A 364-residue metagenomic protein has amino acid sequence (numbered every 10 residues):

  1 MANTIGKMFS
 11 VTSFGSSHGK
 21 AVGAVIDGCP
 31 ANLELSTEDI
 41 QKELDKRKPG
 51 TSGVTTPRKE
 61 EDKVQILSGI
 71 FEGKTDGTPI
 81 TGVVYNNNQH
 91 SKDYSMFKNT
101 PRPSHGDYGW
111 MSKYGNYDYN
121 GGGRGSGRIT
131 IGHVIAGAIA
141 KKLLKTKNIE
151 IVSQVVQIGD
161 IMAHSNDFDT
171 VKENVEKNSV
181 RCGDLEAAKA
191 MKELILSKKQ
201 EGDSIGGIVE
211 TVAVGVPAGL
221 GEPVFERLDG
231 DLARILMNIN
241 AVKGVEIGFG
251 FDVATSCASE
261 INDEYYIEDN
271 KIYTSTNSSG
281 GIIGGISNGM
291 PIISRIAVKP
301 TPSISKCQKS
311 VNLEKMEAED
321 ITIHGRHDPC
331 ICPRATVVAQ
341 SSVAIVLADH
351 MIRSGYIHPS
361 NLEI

Functional and structural regions predicted by a protein language model:
M1-R58: N-terminal, positively charged regions that mediate nucleic acid binding
S10, S303-I364: Internal helix-turn-beta structural module
S10-S13, D118-I129, A218-E222, N277-I283 (+1 more regions): A short glycine/serine-rich beta->alpha loop
S13-K20, G202-I205, V209-A318: Glycine-rich anion/phosphate-binding loop at the beta-strand->alpha-helix junction
K20-N32, G127-I149, S153, E226-R234 (+3 more regions): Alpha-helical support elements that line or immediately flank enzyme active sites and cofactor-binding pockets
E43-P103, D107: Glycine-rich, N-terminal phosphate-binding loop and its surrounding beta-alpha-beta segment
F97-G123, K309-H327: Short acidic, glycine/tyrosine-flanked loop/strand segments centered on an H-E-D-like triad
S112-V224: Glycine-rich, mobile lid/loop segments that gate access to catalytic sites or pores
